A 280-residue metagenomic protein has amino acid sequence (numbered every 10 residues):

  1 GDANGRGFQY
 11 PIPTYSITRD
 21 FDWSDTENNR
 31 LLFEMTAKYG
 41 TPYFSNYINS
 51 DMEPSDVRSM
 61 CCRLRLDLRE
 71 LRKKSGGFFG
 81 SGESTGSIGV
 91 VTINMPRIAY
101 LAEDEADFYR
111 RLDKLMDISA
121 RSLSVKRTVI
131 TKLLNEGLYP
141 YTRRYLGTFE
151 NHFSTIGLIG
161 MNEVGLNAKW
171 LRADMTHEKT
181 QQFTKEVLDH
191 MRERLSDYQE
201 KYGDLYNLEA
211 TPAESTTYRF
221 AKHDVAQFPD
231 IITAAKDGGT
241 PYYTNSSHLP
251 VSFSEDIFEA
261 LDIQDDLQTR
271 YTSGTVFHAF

Functional and structural regions predicted by a protein language model:
G1-E150, L171, H177-F280: Conserved catalytic cores of very large enzyme subunits
S84, T148-V164: Conserved phosphate/anionic-ligand binding catalytic regions in large, soluble enzymes, centered on
N167: Metallocofactor- and cofactor-centric catalytic cores in central/energy metabolism, strongly enriched
